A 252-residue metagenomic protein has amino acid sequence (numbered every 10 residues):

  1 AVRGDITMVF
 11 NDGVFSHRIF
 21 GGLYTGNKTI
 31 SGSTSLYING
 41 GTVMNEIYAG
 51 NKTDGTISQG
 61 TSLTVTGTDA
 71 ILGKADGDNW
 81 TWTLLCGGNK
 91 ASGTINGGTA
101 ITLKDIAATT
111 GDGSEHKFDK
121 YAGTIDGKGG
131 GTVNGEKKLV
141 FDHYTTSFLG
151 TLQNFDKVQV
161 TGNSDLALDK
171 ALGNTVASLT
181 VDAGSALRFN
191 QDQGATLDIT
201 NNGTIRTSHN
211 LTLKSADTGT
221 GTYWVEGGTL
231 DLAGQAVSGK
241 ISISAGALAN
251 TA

Functional and structural regions predicted by a protein language model:
A1-D5, V14-S33, T42-G60, D76-N96 (+1 more regions): Extracellular beta-strand/beta-solenoid scaffold signature
F10-F15, G26-N27, I38-T42, V65-W80 (+6 more regions): Extracellular beta-strand-rich, repetitive "passenger/adhesive" scaffolds that bind or process carbohydrates
